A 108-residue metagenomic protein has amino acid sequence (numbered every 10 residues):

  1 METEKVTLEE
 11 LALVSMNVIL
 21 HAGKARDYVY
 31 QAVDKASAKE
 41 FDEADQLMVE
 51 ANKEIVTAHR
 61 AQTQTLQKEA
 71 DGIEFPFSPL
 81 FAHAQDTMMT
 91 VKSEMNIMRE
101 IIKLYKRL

Functional and structural regions predicted by a protein language model:
E2-L108: Terminal alpha-helical segments
